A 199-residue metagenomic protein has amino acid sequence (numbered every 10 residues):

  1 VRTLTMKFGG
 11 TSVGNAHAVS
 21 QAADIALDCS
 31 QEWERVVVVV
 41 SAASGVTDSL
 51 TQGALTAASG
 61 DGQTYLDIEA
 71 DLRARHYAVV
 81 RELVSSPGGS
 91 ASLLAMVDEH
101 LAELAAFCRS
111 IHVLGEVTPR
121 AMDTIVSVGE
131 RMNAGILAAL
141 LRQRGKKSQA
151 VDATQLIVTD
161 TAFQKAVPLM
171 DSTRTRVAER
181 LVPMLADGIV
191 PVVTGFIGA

Functional and structural regions predicted by a protein language model:
V1-A199: Nucleotide/pyrophosphate-binding catalytic subdomain
